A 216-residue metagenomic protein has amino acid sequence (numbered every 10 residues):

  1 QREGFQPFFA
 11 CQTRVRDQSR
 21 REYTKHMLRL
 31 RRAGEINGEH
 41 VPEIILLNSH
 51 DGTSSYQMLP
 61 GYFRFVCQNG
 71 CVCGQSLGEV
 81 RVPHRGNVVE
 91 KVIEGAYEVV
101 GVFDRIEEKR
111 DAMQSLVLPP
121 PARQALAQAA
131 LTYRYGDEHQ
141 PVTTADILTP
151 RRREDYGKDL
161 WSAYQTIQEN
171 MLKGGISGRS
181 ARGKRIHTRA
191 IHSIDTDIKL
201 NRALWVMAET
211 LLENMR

Functional and structural regions predicted by a protein language model:
Q1-H26, A33: N-terminal "first-domain core" detector
R14, Q18, R31-R216: Intrinsically disordered, low-complexity regions enriched in serine/threonine
